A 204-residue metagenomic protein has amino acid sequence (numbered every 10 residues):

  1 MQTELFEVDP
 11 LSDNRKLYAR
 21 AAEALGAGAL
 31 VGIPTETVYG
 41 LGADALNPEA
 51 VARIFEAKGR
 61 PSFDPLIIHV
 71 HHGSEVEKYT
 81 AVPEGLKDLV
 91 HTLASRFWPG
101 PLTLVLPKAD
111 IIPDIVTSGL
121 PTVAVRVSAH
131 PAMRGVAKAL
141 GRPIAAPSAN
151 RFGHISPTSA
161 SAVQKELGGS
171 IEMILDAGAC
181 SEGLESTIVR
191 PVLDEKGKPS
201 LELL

Functional and structural regions predicted by a protein language model:
M1-L204: Active-site-adjacent structural elements in enzyme catalytic cores
